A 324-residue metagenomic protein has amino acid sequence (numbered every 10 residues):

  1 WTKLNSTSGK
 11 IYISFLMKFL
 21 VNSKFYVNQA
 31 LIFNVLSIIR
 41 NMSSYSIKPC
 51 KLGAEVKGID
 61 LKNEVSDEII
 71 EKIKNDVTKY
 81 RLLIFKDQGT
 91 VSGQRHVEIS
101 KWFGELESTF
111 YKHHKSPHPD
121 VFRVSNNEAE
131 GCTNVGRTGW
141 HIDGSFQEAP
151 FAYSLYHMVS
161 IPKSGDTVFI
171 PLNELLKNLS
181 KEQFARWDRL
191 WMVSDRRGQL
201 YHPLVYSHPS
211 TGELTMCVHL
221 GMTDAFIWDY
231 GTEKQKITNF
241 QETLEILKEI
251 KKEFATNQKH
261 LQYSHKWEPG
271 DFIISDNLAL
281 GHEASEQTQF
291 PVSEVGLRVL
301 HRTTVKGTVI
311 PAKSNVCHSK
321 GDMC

Functional and structural regions predicted by a protein language model:
Y12, Y26-Q29: Low-complexity, intrinsically disordered or signal/transmembrane-proximal segments
Q29-V35: Cleavable N-terminal signal peptides of Sec/SRP-targeted secreted and luminal proteins
S43-F272, L278-C324: Non-heme Fe(II) oxygenase catalytic core, chiefly the N-lobe of the double-stranded beta-helix
